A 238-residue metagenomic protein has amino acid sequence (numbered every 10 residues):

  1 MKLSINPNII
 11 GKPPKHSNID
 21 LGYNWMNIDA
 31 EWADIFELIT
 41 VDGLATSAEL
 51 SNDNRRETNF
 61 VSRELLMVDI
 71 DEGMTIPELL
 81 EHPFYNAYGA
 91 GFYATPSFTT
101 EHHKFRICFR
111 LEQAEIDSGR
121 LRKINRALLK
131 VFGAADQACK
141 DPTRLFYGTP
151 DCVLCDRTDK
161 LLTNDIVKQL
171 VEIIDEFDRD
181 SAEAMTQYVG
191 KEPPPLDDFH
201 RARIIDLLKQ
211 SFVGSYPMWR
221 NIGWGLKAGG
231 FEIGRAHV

Functional and structural regions predicted by a protein language model:
M1, I9, R144, G148 (+1 more regions): N-terminal leader regions
M1-L65, M74-P77: DNA replication initiation on ssDNA origins
I19-G22, D159-P194: Long, charge-rich alpha-helical interaction segments
E31, T75, D136, L162-T163: Helix N-terminus capping/helix-initiation residues
N54-Y85, G89-F132, F146-L154, R179-H237: Modules that initiate DNA replication and primer synthesis
V131-P142: Conserved short beta-strand edge segments in small beta-sheet-based binding/regulatory domains
K140-K168: Short terminal or interdomain "cap/linker" segment that borders an active site or interface and mediates
